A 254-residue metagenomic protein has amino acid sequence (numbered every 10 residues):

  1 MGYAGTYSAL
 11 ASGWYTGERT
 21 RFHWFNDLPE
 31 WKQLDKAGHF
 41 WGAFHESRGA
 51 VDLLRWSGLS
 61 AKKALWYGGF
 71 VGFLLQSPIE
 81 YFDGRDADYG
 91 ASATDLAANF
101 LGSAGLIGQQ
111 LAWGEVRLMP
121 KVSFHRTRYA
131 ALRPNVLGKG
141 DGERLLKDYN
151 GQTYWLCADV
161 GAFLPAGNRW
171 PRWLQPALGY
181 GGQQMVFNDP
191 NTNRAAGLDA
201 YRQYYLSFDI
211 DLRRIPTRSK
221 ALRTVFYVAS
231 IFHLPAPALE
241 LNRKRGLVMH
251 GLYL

Functional and structural regions predicted by a protein language model:
M1-L254: Hydrophobic alpha-helical membrane segments
